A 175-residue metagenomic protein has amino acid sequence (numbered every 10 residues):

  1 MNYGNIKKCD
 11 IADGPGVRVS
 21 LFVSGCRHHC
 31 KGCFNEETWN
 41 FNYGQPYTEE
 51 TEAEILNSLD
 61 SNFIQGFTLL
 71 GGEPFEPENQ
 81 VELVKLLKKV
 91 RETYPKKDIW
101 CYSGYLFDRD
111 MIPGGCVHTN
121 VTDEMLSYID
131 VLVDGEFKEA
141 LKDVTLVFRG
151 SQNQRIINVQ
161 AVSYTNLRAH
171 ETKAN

Functional and structural regions predicted by a protein language model:
M1-Y3, V17, N35-C101, Y105-G115 (+1 more regions): Conserved Radical SAM active-site core
N2-H29: N-terminal pre-triad scaffold of radical SAM enzymes
G32: Short, cysteine/histidine-rich loop/knuckle motifs that typically chelate Zn2+
K96, Y128-I129, N153: A generic structural signal for alpha->beta connector loops
G114-L141: Structural recognition of alpha->loop->beta junctions
D143-S163: A short, gly/pro- and small-residue-rich
T165-T172: Conserved small/polar residues in nucleotide/adenosyl-binding loops
